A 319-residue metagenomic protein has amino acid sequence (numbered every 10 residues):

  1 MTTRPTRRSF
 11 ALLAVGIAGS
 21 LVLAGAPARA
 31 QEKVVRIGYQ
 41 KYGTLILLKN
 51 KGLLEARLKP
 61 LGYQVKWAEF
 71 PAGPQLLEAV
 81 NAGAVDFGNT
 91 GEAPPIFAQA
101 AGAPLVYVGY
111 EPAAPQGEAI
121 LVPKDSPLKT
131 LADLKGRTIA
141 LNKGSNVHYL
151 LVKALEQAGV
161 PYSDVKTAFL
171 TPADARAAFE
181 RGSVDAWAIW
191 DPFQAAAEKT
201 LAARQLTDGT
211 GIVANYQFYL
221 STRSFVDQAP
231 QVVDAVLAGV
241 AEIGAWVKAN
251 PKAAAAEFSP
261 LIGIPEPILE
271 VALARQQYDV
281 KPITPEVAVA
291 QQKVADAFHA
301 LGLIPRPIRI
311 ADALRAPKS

Functional and structural regions predicted by a protein language model:
T2-A18, A24: N-terminal secretory signal peptides and thylakoid transit peptides that target proteins across membranes
A30-V160, T167-F169, D185-I189, L206 (+1 more regions): Short, glycine-/small- and polar/acidic-enriched structural segments that line small-molecule recognition paths
N50, A72, L76, G91-P94 (+13 more regions): Stable alpha-helical elements in mature extracytoplasmic
R57, A79, G83, F97 (+12 more regions): Structured segments of extracytoplasmic/periplasmic soluble domains in secreted or envelope-associated proteins
Q64-K66, Y162-V165, I262-L273, P305-A311: Short, surface-exposed acidic
A93, T167-A168, P172-P260: Pocket-lining segment of extracytoplasmic ligand-binding domains
D227-L303: Secondary-structure end/capping motifs
D296-S319: Conserved C-terminal helix/tail region of periplasmic/extracytoplasmic solute-binding proteins
